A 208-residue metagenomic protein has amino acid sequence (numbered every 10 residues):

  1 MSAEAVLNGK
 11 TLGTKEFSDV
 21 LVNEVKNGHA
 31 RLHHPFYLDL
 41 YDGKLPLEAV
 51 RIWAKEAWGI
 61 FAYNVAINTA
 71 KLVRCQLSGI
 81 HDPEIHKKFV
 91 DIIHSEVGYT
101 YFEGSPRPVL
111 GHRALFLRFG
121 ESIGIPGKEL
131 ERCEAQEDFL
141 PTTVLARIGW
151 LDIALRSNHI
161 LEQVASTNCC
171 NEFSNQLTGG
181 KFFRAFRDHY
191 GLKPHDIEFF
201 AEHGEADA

Functional and structural regions predicted by a protein language model:
M1-K87, K128, E137, D152-E162 (+1 more regions): Terminal targeting/low-complexity segments that flank the catalytic cores of oxidoreductases
F17-S18, N23, K87-F199: Active-site-proximal alpha-helical scaffolds that flank and shape metal-associated catalytic sites
L40-Y41, G120, H203: Generic alpha-helical secondary structure signal
W53, A57, T167-N171, H203: Amphipathic alpha-helix face/heptad-repeat signature
